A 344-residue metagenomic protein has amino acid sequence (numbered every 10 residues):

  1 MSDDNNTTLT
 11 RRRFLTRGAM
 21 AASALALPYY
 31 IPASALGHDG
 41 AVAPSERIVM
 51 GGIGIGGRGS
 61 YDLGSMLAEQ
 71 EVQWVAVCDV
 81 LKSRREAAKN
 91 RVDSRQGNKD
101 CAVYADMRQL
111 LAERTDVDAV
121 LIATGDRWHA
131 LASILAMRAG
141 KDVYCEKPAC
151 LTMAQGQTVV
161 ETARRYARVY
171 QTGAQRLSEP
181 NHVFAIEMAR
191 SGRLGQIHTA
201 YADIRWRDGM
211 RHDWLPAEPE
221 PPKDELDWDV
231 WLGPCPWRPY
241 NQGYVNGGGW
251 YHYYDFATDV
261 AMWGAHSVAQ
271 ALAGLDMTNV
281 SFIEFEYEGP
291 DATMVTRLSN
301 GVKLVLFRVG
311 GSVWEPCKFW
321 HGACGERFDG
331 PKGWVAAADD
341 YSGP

Functional and structural regions predicted by a protein language model:
S2-C145, A154-V169: N-terminal glycine-/serine-/threonine-rich beta1-alpha1-beta2 phosphate-ribose binding loop of Rossmann-like
A33-L36, F184, Q196, Y201-R205 (+1 more regions): Contiguous beta-strand/loop segments that form the cofactor/metal-binding neighborhood of enzyme cores
E71, D116, R193-Q196, N279: Glycine-centered tight turns that cap/initiate beta-strands
I122, P148, A174, V260 (+1 more regions): Glycine- and other small-residue-rich loops at beta-strand/loop junctions that grip anionic moieties
D126, A130, C150-M153, E179 (+2 more regions): Conserved structured core elements
D142-Y144, A149-E225: A contiguous active-site-proximal alpha/beta segment in oxidoreductase catalytic domains
